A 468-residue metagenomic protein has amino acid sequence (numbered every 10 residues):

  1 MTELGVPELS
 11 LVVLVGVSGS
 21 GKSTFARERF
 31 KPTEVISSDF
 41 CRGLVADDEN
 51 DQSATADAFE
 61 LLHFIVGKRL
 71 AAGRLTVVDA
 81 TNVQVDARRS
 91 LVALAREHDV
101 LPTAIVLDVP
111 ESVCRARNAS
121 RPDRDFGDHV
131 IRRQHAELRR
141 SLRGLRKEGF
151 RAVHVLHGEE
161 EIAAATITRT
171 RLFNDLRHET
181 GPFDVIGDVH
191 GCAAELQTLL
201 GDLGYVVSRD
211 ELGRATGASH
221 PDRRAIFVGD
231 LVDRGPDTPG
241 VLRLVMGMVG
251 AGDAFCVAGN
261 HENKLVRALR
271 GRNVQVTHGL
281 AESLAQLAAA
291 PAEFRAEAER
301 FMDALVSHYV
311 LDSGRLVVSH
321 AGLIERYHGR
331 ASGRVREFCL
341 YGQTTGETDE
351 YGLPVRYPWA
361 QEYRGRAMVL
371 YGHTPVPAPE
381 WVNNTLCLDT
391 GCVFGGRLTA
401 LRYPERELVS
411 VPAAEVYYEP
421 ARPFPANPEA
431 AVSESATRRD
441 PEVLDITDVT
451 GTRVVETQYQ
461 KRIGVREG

Functional and structural regions predicted by a protein language model:
T2-V15, P32, V109-R169: Conserved GTP-binding G-domain of TRAFAC-class P-loop NTPases and closely related GTPase folds
L11-E28, G468: Glycine-rich phosphate-binding P-loop
S20-T76, D86, V113-R115: Conserved substrate/cofactor phosphate-moiety recognition/catalytic segment in nucleotide-dependent phosphotransferases
L44, D48, L70, N82-D123: ATP-dependent NMP and nucleoside kinases share a basic, alpha-helical "lid"
V130-R132, P221-D222, R234-R315, E325 (+3 more regions): Active-site neighborhood of divalent metal-dependent phosphoester bond hydrolases
A163-L242: N-terminal active-site segment of His-dependent metallophosphoesterases
D188, D230, V245, G259-N260 (+6 more regions): Divalent metal-coordination and catalytic microenvironments
G342-G468: Acidic, His/Gly-rich catalytic cores of divalent-metal-dependent hydrolytic chemistry
